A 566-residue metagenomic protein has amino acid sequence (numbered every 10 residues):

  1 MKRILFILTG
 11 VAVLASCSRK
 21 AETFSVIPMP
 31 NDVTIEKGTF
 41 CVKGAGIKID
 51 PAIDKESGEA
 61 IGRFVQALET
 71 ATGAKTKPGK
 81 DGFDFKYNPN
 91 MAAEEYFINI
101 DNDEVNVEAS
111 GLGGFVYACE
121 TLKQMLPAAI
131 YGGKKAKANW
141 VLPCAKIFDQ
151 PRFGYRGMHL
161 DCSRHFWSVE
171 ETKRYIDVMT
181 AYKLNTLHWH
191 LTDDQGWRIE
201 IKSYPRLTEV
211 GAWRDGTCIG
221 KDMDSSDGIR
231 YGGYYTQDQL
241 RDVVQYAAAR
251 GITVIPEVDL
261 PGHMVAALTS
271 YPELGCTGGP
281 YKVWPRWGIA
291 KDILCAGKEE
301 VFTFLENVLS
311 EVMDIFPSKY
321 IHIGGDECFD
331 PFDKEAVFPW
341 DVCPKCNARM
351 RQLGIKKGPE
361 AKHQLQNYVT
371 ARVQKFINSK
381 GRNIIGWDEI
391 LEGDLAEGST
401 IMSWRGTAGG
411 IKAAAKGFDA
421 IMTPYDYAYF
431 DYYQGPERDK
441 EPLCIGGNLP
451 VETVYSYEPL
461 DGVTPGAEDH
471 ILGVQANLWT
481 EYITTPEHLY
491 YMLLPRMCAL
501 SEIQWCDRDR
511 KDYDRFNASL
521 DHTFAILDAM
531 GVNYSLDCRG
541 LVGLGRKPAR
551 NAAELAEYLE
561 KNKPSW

Functional and structural regions predicted by a protein language model:
M1-S25: Bacterial Sec-dependent N-terminal signal peptides
L14, E56-S57, F166-S168, D194-E200 (+7 more regions): Flexible loop/turn segments at secondary-structure boundaries
C17-G154, N378-L391, L395, H522-A529 (+1 more regions): Acidic, contiguous N-terminal accessory segments
T72, A249-R250, K380, K416: Helix C-cap/helix->beta junction micro-motif
M91-T303, N307-Y320, R372, F376 (+1 more regions): Feature activates predominantly on carbohydrate-active enzymes
A267-E273, K282-S399, W404-K412: Active-site neighborhood of glycoside hydrolase catalytic domains
N383-E389, D394-S399, W404-W566: Flexible, acidic glycine-rich loops studded with aromatic residues
